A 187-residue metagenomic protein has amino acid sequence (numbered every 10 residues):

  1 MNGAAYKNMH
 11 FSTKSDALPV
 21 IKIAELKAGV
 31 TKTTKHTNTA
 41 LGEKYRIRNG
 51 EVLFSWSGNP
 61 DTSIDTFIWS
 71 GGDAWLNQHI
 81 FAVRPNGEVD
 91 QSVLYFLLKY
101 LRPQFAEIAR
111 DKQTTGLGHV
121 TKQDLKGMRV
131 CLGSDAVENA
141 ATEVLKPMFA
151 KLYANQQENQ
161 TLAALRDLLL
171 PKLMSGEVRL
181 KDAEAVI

Functional and structural regions predicted by a protein language model:
M1-H10, P19-V52, L76: Sequence-specific dsDNA recognition surfaces
N8, S63, T121-Q123, K181: Basic, gly/Ser/Thr/Pro-rich low-complexity segments located predominantly at protein N termini
K22-I23, G42-P103, A109-G116, T121: A short beta-sheet element
N38, I80-A82, G127-R129: Short aromatic/hydrophobic contact patches that present stacked aromatics for nucleic-acid/ligand binding
E88-V89, F96, P103-Q104, D111 (+1 more regions): Amphipathic alpha-helical coiled-coil/heptad-repeat segments
